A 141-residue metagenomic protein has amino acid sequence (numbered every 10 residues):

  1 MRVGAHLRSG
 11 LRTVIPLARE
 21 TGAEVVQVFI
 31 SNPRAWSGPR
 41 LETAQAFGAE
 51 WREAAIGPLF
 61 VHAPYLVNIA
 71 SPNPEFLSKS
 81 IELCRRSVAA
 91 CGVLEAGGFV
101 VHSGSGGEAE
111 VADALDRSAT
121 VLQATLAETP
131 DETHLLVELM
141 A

Functional and structural regions predicted by a protein language model:
M1-A63, V67, S71-R86: N-terminal pre-domain/capping segments
I69-A141: Active-site acidic/histidine proton-transfer and metal-coordination neighborhood in alpha/beta enzyme cores
